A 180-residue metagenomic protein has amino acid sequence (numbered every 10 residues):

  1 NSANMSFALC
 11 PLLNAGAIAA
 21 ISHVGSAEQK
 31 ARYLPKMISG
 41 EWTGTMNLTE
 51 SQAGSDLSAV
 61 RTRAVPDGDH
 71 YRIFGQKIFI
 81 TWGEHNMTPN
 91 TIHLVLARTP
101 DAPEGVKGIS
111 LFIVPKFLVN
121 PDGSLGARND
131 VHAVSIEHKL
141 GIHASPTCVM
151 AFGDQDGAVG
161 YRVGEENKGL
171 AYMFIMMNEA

Functional and structural regions predicted by a protein language model:
N1-A31, P35, S39-G40, T88-I92 (+1 more regions): Internal helix-loop-helix
N1-M5, N14-A19, T45-N47, F74-F79 (+3 more regions): Glycine- and acidic
A19-G25, S55-V60, G83-I92, V106-K107 (+4 more regions): Short acidic, glycine/serine/threonine-rich loops at helix termini
I21-P66, H70-R72, I78-F79: Gly/Pro-rich turn-and-neighbor structural signature
T45-N47, R61-V65, R72-F74, F79-T81 (+5 more regions): Structured core elements
Q52-S55, E84-N86, D101-P103, K139-P146: Short Gly/Pro-enriched turn/cap motifs at secondary-structure boundaries
H70, F74-R128: A short core secondary-structure module
F79-T81, L118-V134, K139, P146-N178: A glycine-rich, basic-preceded beta-loop-alpha segment at the flavin cofactor/substrate interface of flavin-utilizing
